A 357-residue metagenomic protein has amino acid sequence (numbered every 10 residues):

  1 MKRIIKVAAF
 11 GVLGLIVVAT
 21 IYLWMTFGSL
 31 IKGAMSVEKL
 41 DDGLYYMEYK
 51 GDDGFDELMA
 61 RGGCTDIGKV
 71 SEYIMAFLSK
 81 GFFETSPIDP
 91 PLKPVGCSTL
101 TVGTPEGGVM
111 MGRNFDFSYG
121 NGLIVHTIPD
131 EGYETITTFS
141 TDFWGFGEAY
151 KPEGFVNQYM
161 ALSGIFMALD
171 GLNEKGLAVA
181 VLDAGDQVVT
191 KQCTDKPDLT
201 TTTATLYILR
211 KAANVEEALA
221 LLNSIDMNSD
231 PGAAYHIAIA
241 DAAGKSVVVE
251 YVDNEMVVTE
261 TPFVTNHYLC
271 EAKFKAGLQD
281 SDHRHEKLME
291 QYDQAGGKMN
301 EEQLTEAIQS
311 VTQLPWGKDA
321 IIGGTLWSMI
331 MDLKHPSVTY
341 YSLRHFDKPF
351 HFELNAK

Functional and structural regions predicted by a protein language model:
M1-K2: N-terminal secretory signal peptides that target proteins for export/translocation
I5-L206, R210, E301-K357: N-terminal mature-domain region immediately after signal-peptide cleavage in secreted/organellar precursors
L123, T190-C193, A220, V248-V252 (+2 more regions): A short secondary-structure junction signal
T135-W144, I165, L269-M289: A recognition module on extended beta-rich or small alphabeta surfaces enriched in W/G with H and D/E
T205-A212, E217-N223: Short N-terminal edge-element motif at the start of the domain
E217-A233, I237: Secretory/export targeting leaders with adjacent low-complexity proregions
G232-Q279: Extended amphipathic alpha-helical segments with heptad-repeat/coiled-coil character used for oligomerization, fusion
R284-L304: Long, charge-rich alpha-helical interaction segments
